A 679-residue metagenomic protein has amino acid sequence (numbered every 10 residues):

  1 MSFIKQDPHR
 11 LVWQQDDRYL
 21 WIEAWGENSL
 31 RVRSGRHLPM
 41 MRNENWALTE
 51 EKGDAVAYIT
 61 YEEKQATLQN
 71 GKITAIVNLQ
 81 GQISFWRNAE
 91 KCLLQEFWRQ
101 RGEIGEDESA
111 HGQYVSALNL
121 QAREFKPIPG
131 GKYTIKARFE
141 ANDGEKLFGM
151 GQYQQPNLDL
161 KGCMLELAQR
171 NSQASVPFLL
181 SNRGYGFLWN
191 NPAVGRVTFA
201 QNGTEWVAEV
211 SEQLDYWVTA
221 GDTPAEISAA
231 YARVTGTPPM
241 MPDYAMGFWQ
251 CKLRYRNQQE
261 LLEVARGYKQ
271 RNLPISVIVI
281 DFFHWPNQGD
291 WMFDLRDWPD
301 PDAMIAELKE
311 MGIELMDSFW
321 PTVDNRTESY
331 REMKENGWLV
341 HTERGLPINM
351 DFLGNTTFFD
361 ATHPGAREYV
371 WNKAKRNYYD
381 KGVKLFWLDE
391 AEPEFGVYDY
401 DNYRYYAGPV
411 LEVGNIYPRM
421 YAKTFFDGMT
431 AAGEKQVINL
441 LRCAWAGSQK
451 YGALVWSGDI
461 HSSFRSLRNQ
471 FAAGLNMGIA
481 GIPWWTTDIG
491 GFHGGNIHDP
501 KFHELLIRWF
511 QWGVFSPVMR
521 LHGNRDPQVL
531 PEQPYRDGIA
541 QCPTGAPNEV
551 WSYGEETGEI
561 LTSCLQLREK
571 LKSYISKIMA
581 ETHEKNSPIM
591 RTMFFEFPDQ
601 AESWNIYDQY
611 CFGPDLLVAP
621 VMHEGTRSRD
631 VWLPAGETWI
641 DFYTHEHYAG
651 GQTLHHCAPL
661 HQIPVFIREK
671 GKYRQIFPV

Functional and structural regions predicted by a protein language model:
M1-A245, C251-L253, Q258-R266, V277 (+7 more regions): N-terminal accessory segment at the very beginning of proteins
R10, S29, T67, T74 (+23 more regions): Beta-sheet entry/capping signal
I22, F178, Y268, L308 (+6 more regions): Conserved, mostly hydrophobic/aromatic
H37, Q82, R183-Y185, P192-V194 (+18 more regions): Short, glycine-/Ser/Thr-/acidic-enriched flexible segments
Y216-A220, A245-N257, H284-P299, D351-W371 (+4 more regions): The substrate-binding groove and active-site-proximal loops of carbohydrate-active enzymes, especially glycoside
P239-Y403, Q449: Aromatic-lined carbohydrate-binding/catalytic grooves of carbohydrate-active enzymes
D297-E307, I313, E332-L353, Y406-A422 (+2 more regions): Acidic, His- and aromatic-enriched active-site or binding-groove loops in soluble protein domains that engage sugars
F426-G428, E434-V437, A444-W456, M477-T487 (+1 more regions): Catalytic core of carbohydrate-active enzymes
